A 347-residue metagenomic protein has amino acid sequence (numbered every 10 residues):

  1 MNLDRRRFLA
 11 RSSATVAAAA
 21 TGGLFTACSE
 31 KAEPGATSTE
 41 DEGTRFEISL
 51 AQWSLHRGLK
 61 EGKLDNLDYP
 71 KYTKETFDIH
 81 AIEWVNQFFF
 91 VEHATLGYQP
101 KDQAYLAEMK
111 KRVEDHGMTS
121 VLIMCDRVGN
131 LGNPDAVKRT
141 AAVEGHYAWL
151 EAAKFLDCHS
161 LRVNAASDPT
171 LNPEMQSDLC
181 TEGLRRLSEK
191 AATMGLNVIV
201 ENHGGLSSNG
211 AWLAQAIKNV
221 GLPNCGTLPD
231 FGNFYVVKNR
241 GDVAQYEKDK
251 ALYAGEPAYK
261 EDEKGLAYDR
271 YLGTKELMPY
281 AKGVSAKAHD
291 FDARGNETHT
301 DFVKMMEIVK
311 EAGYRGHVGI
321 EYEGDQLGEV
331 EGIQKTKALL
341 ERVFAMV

Functional and structural regions predicted by a protein language model:
M1-A17: N-terminal secretory signal peptides and thylakoid transit peptides that target proteins across membranes
S12-F25, S29-E42, K71, L106-P229 (+3 more regions): Active-site acidic/histidine proton-transfer and metal-coordination neighborhood in alpha/beta enzyme cores
D41-D65: Boundary/entry segment of secreted carbohydrate-active catalytic domains
F46-Q52, H80-W84, S120-C125, L161-V163 (+4 more regions): Hydrophobic faces of well-ordered beta-strands that scaffold small-molecule active sites in alpha/beta enzyme cores
K60-E75, T140-E151, L266-T274, F302: Short, acidic/polar
K63, A81-I82, M175, T181-E307: Acidic/histidine-rich catalytic cores of soluble enzymes
L67-Q87, D157: Catalytic domains of carbohydrate-active enzymes, especially glycoside hydrolases
E83-E108, D168-L171: Glycine-rich, proline-tolerant flexible connector loops at the mouths of alpha/beta enzymes
